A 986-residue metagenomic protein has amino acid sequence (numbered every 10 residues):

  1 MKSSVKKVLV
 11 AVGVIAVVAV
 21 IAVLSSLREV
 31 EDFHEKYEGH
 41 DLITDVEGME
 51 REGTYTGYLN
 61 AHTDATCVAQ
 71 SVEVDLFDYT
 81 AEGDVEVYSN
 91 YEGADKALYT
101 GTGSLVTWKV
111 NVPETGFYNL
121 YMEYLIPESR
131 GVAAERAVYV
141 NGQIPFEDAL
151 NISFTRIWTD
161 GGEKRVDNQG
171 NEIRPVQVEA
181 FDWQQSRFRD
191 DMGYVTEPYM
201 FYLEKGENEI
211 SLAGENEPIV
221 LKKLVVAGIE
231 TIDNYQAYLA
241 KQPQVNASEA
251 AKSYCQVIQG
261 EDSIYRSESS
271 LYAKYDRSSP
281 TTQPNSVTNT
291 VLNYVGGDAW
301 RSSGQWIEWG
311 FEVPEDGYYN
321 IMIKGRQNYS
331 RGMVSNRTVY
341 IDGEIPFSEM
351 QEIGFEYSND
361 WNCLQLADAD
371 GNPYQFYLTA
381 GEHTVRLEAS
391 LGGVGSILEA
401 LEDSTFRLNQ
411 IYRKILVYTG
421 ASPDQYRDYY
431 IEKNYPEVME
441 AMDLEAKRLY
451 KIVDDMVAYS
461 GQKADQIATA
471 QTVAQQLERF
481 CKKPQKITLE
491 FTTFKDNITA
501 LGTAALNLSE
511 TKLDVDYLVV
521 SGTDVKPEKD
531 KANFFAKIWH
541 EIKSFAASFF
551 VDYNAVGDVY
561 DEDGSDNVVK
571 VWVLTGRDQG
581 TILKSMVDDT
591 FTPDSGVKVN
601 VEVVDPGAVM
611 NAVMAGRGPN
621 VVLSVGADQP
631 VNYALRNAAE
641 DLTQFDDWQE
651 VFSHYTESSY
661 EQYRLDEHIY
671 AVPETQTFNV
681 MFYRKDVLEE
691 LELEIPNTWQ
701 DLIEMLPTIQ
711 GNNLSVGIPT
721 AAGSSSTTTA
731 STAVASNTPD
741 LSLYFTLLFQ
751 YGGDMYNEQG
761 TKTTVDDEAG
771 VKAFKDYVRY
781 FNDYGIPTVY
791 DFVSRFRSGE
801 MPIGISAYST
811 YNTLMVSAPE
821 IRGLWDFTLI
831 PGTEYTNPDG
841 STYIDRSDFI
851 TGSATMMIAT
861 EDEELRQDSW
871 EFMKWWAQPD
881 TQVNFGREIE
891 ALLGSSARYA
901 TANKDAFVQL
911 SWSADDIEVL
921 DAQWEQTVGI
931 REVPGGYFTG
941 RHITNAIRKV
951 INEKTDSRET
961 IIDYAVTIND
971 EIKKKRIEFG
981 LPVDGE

Functional and structural regions predicted by a protein language model:
S4-V525: Extracytoplasmic
K6-K7, A400-E402, L408-V631, E864 (+2 more regions): Conserved N-terminal structural module of periplasmic/extracytoplasmic solute-binding proteins
E114, E315, A818-A897, Q926-V928: Extracytoplasmic/periplasmic substrate-recognition and gating elements
Y517-S521, F849, W912-I968: C-terminal capping/gating helix-and-loop segments adjacent to ligand/active sites or protein-protein/ligand interfaces
Y553-S565, A627-V680, I703, T728 (+3 more regions): Hinge/lid segment of periplasmic solute-binding proteins
D589-S658, Q662, D686-E694, P802-I803 (+3 more regions): Extracytoplasmic "Venus flytrap"/periplasmic binding protein-like
L665-E674, N679, Q700-T763, A769-V771 (+1 more regions): Extracytoplasmic/periplasmic solute-binding protein
Q759-V789, T833: Glycine-centered hinge/linker elements that transmit conformational signals in sensory and ligand-binding systems
